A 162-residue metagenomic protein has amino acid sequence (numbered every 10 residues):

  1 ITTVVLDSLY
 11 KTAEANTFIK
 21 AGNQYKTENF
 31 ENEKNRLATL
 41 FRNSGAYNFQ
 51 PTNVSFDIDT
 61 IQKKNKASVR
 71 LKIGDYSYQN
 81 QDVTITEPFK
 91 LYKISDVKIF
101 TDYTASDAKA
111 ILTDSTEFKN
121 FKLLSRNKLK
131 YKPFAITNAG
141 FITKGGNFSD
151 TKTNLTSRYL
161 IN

Functional and structural regions predicted by a protein language model:
I1-N162: Immediate N-terminus of the mature polypeptide
